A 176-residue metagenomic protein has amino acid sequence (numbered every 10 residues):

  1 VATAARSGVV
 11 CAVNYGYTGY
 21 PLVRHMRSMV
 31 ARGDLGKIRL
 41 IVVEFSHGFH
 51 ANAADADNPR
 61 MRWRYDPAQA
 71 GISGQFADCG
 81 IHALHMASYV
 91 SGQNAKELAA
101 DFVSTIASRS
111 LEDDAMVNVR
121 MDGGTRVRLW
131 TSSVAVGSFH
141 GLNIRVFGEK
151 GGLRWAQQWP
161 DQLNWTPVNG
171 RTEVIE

Functional and structural regions predicted by a protein language model:
V1, Y15, A135: Short beta->alpha connector loops at strand-helix junctions that form conserved, small/polar/Pro-enriched
A2-A4, V146: A generic structural signal for well-ordered alpha-helical segments
S7-A12, Y17-R109, L163: Predominantly a Rossmann-like dinucleotide-binding segment in NAD(P)-dependent oxidoreductases
D78, H82-N169: Contiguous beta-strand/loop segments that form the cofactor/metal-binding neighborhood of enzyme cores
R171-E176: C-terminal helical cap and adjacent loop that interface with cofactors, partners, or active-site loops
